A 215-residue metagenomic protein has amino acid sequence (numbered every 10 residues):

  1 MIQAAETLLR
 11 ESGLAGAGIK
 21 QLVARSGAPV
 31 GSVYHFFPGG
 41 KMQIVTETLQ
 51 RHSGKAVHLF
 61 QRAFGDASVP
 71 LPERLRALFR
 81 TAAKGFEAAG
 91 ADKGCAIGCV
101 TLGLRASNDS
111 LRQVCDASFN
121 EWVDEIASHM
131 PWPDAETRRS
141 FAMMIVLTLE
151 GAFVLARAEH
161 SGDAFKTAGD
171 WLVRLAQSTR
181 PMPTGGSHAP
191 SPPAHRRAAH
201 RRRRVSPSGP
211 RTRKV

Functional and structural regions predicted by a protein language model:
M1-A5, L22, T48-A56, I126: Generic hydrophobic, amphipathic alpha-helix propensity
M1-L9, A82, L149: Short hydrophobic clusters on alpha-helical segments that form packing/core surfaces in small helical domains
A4-E47: Helix-turn-helix
F37, C99-A106: Short helix-capping/turn signature of helix-turn-helix
G54-V57, Q61, E73-A77, A106-W132 (+2 more regions): Amphipathic alpha-helical packing segments from all-alpha helical-bundle domains
Q61-K93, A142-I145: Hydrophobic alpha-helical connector segments
G98-C99, E136-L155, T167, W171-L175: Hydrophobic alpha-helical segments that form the core of small-molecule binding pockets and/or dimer interfaces
T184-V215: Polybasic, lysine-enriched low-complexity intrinsically disordered terminal tails
